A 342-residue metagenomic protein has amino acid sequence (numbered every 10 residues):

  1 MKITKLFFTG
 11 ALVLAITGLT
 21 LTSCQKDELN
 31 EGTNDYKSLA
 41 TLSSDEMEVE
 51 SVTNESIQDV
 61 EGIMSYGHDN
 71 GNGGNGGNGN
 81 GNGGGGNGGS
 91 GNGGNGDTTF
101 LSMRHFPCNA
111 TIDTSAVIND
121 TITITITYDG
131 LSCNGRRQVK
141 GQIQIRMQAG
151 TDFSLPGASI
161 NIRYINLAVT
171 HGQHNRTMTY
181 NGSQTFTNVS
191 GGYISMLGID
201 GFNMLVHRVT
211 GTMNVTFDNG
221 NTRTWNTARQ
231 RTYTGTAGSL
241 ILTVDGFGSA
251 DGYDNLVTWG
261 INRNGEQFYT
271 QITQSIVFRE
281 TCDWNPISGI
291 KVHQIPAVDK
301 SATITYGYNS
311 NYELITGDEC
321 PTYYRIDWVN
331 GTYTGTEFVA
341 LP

Functional and structural regions predicted by a protein language model:
K2-A11: Bacterial N-terminal signal peptides that target proteins for export
L19-S23: C-terminal motif of bacterial Sec signal peptides marking the signal peptidase cleavage site
K26-P342: Low-complexity, intrinsically disordered segments exposed to solvent
